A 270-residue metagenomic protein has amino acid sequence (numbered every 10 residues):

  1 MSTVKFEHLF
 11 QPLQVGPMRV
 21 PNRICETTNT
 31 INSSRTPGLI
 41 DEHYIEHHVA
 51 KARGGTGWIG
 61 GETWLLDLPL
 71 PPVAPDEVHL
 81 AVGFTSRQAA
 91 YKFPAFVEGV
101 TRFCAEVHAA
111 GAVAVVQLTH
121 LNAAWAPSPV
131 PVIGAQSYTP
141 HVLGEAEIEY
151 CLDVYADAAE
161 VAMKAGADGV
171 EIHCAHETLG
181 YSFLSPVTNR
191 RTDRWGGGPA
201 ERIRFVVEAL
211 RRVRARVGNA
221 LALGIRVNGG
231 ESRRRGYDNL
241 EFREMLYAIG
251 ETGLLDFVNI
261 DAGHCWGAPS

Functional and structural regions predicted by a protein language model:
M1-S270: Flavin-dependent oxidoreductase catalytic cores
